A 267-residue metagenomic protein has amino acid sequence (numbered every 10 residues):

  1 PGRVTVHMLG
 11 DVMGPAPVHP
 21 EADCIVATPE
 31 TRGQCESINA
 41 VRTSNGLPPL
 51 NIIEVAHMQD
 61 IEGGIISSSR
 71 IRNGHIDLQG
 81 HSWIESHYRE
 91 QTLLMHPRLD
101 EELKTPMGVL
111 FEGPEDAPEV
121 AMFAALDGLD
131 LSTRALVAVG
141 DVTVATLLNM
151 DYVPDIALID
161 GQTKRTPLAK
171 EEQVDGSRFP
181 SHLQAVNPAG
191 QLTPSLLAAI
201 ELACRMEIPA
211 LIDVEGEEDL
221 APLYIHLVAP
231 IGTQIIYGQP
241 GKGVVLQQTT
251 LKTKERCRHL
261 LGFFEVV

Functional and structural regions predicted by a protein language model:
P1-R98, T105, L131-S132, D141-V144 (+4 more regions): Nucleotidyltransferase catalytic core that binds NTPs
V41, G74, A125-G128, A199 (+2 more regions): Residues that form generic nucleotide/phosphate-binding pockets
N45, L78, S82, E207 (+2 more regions): Short secondary-structure junctions and interdomain/linker hinges
G46, G74, D151, Q173-D175 (+1 more regions): Glycine-centered secondary-structure boundary/capping sites
M95-T253: Conserved mixed alpha/beta catalytic, RNA-binding, or beta-rich assembly cores of soluble enzyme, regulatory
L251-V267: C-terminal functional extensions of proteins
